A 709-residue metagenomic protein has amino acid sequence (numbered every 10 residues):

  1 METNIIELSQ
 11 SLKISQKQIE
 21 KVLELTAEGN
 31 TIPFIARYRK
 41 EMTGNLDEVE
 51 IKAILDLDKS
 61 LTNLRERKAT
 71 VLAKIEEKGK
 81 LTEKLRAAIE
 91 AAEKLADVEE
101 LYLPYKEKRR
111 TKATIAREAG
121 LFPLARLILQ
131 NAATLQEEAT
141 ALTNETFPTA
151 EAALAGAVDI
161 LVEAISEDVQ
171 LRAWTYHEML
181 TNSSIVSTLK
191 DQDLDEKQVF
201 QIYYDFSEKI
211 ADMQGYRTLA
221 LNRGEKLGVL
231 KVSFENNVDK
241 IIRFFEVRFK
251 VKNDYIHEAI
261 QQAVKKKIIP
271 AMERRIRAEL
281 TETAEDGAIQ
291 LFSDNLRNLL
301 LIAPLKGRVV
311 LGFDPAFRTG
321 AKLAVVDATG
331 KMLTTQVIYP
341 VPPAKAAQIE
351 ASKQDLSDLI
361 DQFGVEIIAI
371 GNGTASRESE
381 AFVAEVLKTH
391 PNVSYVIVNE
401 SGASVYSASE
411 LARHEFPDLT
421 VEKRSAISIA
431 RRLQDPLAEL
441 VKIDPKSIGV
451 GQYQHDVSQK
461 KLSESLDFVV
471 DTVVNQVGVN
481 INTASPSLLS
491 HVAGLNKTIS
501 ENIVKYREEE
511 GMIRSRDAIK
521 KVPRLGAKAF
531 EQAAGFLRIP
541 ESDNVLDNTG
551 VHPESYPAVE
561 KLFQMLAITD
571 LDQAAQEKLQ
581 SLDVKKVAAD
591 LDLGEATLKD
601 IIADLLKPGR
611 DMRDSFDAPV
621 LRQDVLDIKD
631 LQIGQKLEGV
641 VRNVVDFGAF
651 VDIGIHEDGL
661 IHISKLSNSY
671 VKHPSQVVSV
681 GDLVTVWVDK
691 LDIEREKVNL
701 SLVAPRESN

Functional and structural regions predicted by a protein language model:
I19, I338-P343, I367, A408-V421 (+6 more regions): Short beta-alpha connecting loops at secondary-structure transitions that line or flank enzyme active sites
E24-A27, P104, I115-E118, A220-G224 (+15 more regions): Replace "in large, NTP-powered and nucleic-acid-processing enzymes" with "in large, NTP-powered factors and other
T31-I32, T43, D47-P148, Q476-S615 (+3 more regions): Accessory alpha-helical DNA-binding modules that contact the DNA backbone or grooves
E50-A53, L64-K74, K78-G312, A316-D418 (+1 more regions): Duplex nucleic acid-engaging cores and interfaces of nucleic-acid transaction enzymes
D97, V396, G402, S407-V477 (+1 more regions): Long, charge-rich intrinsically disordered scaffolds of nucleic-acid metabolism proteins
E138-A150, K209, G228, K240 (+4 more regions): Low-complexity, acidic/Ser/Thr- and charged residue-rich accessory regions of DNA metabolism proteins
H177-I185, F313-F317, G373-E378, V398-V405 (+5 more regions): A glycine-rich phosphate-binding loop feature that marks nucleotide/adenosyl-phosphate handling sites
R275-S293, S447-N480, K586-I633: Long, charged amphipathic helices and adjacent flexible linkers at domain junctions
